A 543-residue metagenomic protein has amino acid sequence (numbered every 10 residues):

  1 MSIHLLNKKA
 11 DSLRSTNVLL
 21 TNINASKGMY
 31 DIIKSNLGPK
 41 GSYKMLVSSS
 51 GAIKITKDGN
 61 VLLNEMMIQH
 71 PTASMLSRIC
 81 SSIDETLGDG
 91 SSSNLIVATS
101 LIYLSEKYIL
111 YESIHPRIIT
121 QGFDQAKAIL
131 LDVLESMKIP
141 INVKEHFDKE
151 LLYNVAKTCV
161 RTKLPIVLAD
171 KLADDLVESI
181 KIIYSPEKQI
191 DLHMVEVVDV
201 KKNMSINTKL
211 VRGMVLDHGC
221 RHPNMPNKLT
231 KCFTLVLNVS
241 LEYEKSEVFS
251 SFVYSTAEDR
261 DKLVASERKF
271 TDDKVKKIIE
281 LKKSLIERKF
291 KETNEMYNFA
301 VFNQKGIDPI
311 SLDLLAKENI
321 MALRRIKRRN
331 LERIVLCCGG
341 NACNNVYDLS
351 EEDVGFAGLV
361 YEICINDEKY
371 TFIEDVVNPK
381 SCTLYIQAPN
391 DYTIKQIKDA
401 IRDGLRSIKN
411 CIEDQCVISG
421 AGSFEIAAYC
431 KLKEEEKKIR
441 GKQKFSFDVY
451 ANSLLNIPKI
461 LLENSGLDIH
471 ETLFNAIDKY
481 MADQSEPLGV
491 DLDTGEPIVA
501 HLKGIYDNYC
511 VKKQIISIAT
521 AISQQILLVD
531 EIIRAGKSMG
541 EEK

Functional and structural regions predicted by a protein language model:
M1-G59, A126-P389, Q396: Extended amphipathic alpha-helical scaffolds
L20, M67-Q69, T383-K543: Extended, low-charge hydrophobic alpha-helical regions
G38, G88, S113, L176 (+5 more regions): Residue-level signature of catalytic and energy-coupling elements of molecular machines, predominantly ATP/GTP-dependent
M45-S48, N94-T99, I426-K431, V511-K512: Short hydrophobic alpha-helical segments that form membrane-spanning helices or hydrophobic packing faces of helical
K54-I83: Active-site cofactor/substrate anionic-group-binding motifs, chiefly glycine- and Lys/Arg-rich phosphate-binding loops
S81, T99-Y108, E112-I114: Feature marking long nucleic-acid-engaging regions of large polymerase/nuclease enzymes
E85, D89-N94, K107, H115-A126: Hydrophobic, well-structured modules enriched for small/aliphatic residues and gly/pro motifs, marking either
Y111-T162, D348-I373, V377, S381 (+2 more regions): A structural-propensity feature for long, helix-poor, extended segments
